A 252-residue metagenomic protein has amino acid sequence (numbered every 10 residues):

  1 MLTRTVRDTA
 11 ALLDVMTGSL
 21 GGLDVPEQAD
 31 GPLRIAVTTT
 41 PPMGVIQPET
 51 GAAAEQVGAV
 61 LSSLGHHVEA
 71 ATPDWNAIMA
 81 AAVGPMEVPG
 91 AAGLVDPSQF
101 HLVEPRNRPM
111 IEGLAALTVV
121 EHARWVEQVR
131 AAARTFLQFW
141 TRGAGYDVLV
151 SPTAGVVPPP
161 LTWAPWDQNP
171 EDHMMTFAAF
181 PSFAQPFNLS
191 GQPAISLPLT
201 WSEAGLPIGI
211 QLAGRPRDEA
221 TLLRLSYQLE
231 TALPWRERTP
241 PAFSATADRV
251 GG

Functional and structural regions predicted by a protein language model:
M1-L13, N188-L189, P193-G209: Short glycine/serine-rich loop segments
M1-R4, E112-L117, L212-A213: Short, well-ordered beta-strand elements within core beta-sheets of diverse protein domains
M1-V57, L233-G252: A short helix-breaking turn/cap at a secondary-structure junction
D30-T38, M86-L137, D147, P152-V156 (+1 more regions): Short helix-loop capping/hinge segments that flank enzyme active sites or metal/cofactor-binding pockets
G44, V157-P158: Short glycine-rich, flexible loops that bind phosphorylated cofactors or substrates
P48-T72, V95-S98, H122-Y146, A178: Acyltransferase
P159-P181: Short, surface-exposed loop/helix-turn segments at secondary-structure junctions that function as lids/hinges flanking
L206-R215, L222-L223: Short, well-ordered beta-strand elements
